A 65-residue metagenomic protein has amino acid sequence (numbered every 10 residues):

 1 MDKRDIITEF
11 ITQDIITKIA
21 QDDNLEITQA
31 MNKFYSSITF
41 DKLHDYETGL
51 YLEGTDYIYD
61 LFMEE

Functional and structural regions predicted by a protein language model:
M1-E65: C-terminal alpha-helical interaction appendages
